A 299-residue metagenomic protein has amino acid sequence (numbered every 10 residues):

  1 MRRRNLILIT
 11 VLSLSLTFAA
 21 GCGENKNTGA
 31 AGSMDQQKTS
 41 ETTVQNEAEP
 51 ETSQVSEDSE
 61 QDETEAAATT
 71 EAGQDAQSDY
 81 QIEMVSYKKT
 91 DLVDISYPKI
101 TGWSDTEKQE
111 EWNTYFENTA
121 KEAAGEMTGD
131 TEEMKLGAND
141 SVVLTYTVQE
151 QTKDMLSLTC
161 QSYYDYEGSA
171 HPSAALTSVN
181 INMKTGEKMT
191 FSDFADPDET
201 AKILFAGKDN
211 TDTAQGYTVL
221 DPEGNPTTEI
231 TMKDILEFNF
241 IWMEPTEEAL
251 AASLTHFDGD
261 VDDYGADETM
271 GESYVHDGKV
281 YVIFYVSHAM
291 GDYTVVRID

Functional and structural regions predicted by a protein language model:
M1-L8: Bacterial N-terminal signal peptides that target proteins for export
F18-G21: C-terminal motif of bacterial Sec signal peptides marking the signal peptidase cleavage site
G23-K38, V55, E60-D299: Compositionally biased intrinsically disordered regions enriched in Thr/Gly
T39-V44: Membrane-cytosol interface at the C-terminal ends of transmembrane alpha helices in small multi-pass membrane proteins
